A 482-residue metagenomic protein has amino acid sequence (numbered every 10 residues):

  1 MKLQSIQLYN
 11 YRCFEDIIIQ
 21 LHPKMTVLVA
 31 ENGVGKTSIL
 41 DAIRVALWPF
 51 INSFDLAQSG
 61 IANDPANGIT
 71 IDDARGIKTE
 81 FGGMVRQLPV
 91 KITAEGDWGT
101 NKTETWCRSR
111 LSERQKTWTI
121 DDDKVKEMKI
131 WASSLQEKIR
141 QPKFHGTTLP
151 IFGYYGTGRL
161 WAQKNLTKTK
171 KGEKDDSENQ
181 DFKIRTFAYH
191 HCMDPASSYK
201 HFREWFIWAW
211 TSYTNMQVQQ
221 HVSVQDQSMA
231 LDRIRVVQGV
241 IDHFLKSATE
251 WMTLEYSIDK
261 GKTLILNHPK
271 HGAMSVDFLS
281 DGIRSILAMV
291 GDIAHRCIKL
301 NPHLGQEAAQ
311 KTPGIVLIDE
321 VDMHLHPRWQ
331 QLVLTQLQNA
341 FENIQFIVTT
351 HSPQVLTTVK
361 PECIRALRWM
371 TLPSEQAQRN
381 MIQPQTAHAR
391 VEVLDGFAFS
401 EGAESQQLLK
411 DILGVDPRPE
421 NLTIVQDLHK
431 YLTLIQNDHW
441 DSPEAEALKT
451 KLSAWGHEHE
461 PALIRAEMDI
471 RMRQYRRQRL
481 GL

Functional and structural regions predicted by a protein language model:
M1-F202, K246, D427-L432, H457-L482: P-loop NTPase switch/coupling surface
M1-N63, Y256-E420: Switch/communication elements of ASCE P-loop NTPase nucleotide-binding domains
T79-F81, V224-S228, P417: Active-site rim elements
Q87, A132, T148, A230-Q238 (+2 more regions): A structural signal for well-ordered alpha-helical scaffolds and beta->alpha junctions
E127-W131, M229-V237, S285, W329 (+2 more regions): Soluble or luminal CAZymes and related metallo-dependent hydrolases
G146, T371, R379-T386, G396-L482: Acidic, Mg2+-coordinating catalytic modules of nucleic-acid enzymes
T157, E204-S212, Q407-L413, H429: Short, hydrophobic/amphipathic alpha-helical patches that form generic packing surfaces within helical domains
R185-K311: Extended helical coiled-coil dimerization/tether regions that scaffold and oligomerize large DNA-maintenance assemblies
